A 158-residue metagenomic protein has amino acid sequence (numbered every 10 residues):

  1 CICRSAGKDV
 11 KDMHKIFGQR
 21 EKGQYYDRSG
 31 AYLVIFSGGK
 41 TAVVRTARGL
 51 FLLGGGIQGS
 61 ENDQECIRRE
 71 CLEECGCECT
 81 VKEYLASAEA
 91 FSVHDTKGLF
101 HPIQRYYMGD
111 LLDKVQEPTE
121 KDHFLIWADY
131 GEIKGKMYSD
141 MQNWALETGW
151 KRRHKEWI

Functional and structural regions predicted by a protein language model:
C3-Y32: Acidic, metal-coordinating catalytic segment for phosphate/diphosphate chemistry, firing primarily on the Nudix
K11, L85-A86: Local beta-strand/beta-hairpin segments that build beta-sheet-rich folds
T46-R48: C-terminal lobe/hinge of AMP-binding adenylation domains
F51-G55: A short gly/proline-enriched turn/hairpin at secondary-structure junctions
I57-V81, A88-W144: Unchanged
M137-I158: Charged phosphate-binding loop/patch that engages nucleotide di/tri-phosphates or the phosphate backbone of nucleic
